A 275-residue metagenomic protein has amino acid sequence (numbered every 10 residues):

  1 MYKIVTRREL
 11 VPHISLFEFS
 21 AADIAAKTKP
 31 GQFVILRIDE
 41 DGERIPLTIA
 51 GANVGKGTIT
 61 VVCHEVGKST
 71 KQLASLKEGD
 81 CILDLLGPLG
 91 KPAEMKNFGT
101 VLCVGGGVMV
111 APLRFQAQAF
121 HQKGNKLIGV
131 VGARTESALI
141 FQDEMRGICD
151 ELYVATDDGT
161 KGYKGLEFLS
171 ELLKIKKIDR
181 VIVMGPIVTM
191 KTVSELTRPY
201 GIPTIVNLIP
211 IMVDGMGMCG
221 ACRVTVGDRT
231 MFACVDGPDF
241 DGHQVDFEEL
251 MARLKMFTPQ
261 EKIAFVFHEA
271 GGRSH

Functional and structural regions predicted by a protein language model:
M1-E78: Ferredoxin-reductase
T6, G51, V154-T156, V206 (+1 more regions): Structural signal for conserved beta-strand scaffold positions within catalytic alpha/beta enzyme cores
L36, D84-L85, V224: A generic structural signal for residues embedded in beta-strands
D39, G87-P88, G227: Short, surface-exposed secondary-structure boundary micro-motifs
G42-G51, L89-G99, C234: Short, Lys/Arg- and Gly-enriched loop/turn segments at beta-strand edges
K68-D214: FNR/FR-type flavoprotein reductase catalytic core
P112, I187, I209-D239: Local cysteine-cluster metal-coordination motifs and their immediate loop/turn environment, predominantly Fe-S cluster
F232-D236, F240-H275: Short Fe-S-cluster ligation motifs
